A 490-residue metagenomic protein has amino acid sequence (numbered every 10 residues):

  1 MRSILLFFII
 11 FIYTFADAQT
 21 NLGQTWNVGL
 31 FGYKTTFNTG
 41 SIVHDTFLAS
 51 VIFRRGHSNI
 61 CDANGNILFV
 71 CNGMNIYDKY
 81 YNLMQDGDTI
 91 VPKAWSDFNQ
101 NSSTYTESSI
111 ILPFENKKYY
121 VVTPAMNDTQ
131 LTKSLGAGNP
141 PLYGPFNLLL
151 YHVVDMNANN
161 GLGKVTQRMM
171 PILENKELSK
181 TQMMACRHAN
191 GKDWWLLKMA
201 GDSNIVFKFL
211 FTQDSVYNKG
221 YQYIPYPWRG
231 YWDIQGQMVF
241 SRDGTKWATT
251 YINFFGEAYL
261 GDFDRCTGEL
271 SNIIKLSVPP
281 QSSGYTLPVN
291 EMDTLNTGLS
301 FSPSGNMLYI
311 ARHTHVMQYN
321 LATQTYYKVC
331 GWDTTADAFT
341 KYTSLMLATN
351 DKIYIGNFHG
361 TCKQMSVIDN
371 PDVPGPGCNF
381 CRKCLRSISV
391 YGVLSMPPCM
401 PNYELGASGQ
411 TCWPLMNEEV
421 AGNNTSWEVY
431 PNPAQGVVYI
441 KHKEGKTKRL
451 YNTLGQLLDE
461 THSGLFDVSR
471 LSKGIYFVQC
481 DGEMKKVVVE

Functional and structural regions predicted by a protein language model:
M1, I111, S395, V429-P431: Selective for proline/serine-rich intrinsically disordered segments in cytosolic/nuclear regulatory regions
M1-Q24, S241, K246, C266 (+5 more regions): Bacterial Sec-dependent N-terminal signal peptides
L6, N423-Y430, A434-E490: C-terminal outer-membrane/trafficking sorting elements
F15, I60, D262, A421-G422 (+1 more regions): Intrinsically disordered, low-complexity peptide-like regions
Q19-N417: Beta-propeller fold recognition
L405-Y430, G436: Residue-level detector of functionally pivotal "anchor" positions at catalytic/ligand-binding pockets or at interdomain
